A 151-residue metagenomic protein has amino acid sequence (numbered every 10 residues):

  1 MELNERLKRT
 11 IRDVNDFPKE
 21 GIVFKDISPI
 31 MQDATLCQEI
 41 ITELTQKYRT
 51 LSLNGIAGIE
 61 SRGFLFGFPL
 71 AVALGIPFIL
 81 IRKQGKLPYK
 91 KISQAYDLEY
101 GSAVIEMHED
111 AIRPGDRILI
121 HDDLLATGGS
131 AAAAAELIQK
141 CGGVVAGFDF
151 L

Functional and structural regions predicted by a protein language model:
M1-L151: PRPP-associated nucleotide enzymes
